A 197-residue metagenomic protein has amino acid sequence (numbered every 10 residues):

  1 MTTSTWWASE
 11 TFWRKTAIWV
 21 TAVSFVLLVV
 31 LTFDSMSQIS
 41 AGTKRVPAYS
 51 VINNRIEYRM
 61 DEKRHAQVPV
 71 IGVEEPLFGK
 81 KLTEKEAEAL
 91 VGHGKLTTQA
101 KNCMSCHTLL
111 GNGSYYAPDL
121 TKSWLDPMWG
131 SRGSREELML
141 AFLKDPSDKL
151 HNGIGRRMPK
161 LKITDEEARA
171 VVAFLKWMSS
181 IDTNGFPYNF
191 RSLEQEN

Functional and structural regions predicted by a protein language model:
M1-I18: N-terminal positive-inside, membrane-proximal cytosolic segments immediately preceding the first
A17-D34: Hydrophobic membrane-insertion alpha-helices, especially the h-region of bacterial N-terminal signal peptides
V29-G42, M178: Transmembrane helix-loop junctions and nearby membrane-interface residues
R45-R64: Short extracytoplasmic/periplasmic juxtamembrane "stem" segments immediately C-terminal to an N-terminal membrane anchor
E62-Q99: Electrostatic cytochrome c docking/interface patches
E88, L110-Y115, K122-G185, N197: Extracytoplasmic electron-transfer domains, predominantly the class I c-type cytochrome c fold
G94, A100-L110, V171-L175: The canonical Cys-X-X-Cys-His
N189-N197: Post-kinase regulatory C-tail/linker adjacent to protein kinase catalytic domains
